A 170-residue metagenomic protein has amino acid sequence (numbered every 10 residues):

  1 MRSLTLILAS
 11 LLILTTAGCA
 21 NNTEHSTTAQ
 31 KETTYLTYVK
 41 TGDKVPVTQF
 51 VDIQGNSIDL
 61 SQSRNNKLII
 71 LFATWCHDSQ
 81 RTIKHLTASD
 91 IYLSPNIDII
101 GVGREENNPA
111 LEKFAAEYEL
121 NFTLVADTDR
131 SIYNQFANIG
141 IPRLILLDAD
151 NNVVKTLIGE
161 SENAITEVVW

Functional and structural regions predicted by a protein language model:
M1-V47, N163-W170: N-terminal targeting signals for export/organelle localization
V51, T123-D127: Short acidic-hydrophobic, aromatic-tinged amphipathic segments that line or gate anion-handling sites
I53-Q54, A149: Short, ordered coil/turn segments that flank beta-strands lining enzyme active or ligand-binding pockets
I58-Q80: Short active-site neighborhood of thiol/selenol oxidoreductases, capturing the structured segment around
R64-N66, P95-D98, N121-F122: Loop/turn elements at helix/coil->beta-strand transitions in domains of secreted/extracellular proteins
Q80-Y118, D129-N134: Structural microenvironment flanking redox-active thiols in thiol-disulfide oxidoreductases
A116-L120, D129-W170: Thiol/disulfide oxidoreductase modules built on the thioredoxin-like
